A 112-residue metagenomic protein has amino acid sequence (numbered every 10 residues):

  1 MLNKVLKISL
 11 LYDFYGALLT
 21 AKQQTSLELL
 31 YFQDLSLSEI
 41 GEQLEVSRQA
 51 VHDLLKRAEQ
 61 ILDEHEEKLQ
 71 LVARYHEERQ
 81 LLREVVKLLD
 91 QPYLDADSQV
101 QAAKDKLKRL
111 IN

Functional and structural regions predicted by a protein language model:
N3-G16: Short, Lys/Arg-enriched N-terminal segment that forms or immediately precedes the first helix of a structured domain
A21-F32: Short amphipathic alpha helix immediately N-terminal
L27, I40-G41, V51: Hydrophobic positions on the alpha-helical face of helix-turn-helix-like DNA-binding modules
L37, L44: Helix-turn-helix DNA-binding elements, focusing on the entry/boundary residues of the two helices that contact DNA
S47-R48: Helix-turn-helix DNA-binding motif, specifically the short coil turn and the N-cap/start of the second
L54-R57: Residues within the DNA-recognition helix of helix-turn-helix
E59-E66: C-terminal flanking helix
L69-L94: Intrinsically disordered, low-complexity basic tails/linkers immediately adjacent to helix-turn-helix/homeobox/MYB/SANT
